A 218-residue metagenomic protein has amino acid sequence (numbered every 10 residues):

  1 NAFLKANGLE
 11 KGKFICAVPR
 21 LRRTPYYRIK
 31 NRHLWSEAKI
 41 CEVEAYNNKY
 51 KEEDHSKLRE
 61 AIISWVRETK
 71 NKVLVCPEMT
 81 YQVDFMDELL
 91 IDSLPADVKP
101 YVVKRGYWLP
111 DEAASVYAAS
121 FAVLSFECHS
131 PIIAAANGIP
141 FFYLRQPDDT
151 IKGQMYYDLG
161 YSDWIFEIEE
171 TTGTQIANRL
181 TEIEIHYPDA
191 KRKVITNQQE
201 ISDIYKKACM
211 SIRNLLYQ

Functional and structural regions predicted by a protein language model:
N1-Q218: Active-site anion-handling motifs in enzyme catalytic cores
